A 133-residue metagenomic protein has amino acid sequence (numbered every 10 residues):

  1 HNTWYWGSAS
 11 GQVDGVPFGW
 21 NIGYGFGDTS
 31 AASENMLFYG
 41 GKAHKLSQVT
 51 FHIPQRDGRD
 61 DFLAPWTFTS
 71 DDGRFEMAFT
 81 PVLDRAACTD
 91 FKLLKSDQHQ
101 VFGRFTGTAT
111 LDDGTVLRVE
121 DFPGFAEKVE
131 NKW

Functional and structural regions predicted by a protein language model:
H1-W133: Structured soluble/peripheral alpha/beta segments that form catalytic or ligand/cofactor-binding pockets
